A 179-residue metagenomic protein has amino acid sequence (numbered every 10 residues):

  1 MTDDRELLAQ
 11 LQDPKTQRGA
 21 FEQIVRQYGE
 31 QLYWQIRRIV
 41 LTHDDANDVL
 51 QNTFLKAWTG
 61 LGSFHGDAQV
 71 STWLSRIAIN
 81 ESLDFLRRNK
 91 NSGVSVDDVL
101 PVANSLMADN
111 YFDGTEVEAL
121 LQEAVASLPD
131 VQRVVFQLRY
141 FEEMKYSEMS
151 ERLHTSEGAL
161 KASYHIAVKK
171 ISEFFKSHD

Functional and structural regions predicted by a protein language model:
M1-E6, S92-E118: Internal acidic/polar
M1-Q31, R38, E148, S177-D179: N-terminal module of bacterial RNA polymerase sigma factors
L7-D13, L120-L128: Short amphipathic alpha-helical boundary/capping segments
D13, R38-L41, N52-Q69, N89-K90: Sigma70-family region 2
W34, D48-L55, A68-N80: Structural recognition of an alpha-helix C-terminal capping motif at a helix-to-coil junction
S63-H65, R76-V96, G114: Arg/Lys-rich amphipathic alpha helix in sigma70-family domain 2
T72, I79, L83, Q132 (+3 more regions): DNA-recognition helix of helix-turn-helix
T115, V125-R133: Short helix-coil-helix linker/hinge
